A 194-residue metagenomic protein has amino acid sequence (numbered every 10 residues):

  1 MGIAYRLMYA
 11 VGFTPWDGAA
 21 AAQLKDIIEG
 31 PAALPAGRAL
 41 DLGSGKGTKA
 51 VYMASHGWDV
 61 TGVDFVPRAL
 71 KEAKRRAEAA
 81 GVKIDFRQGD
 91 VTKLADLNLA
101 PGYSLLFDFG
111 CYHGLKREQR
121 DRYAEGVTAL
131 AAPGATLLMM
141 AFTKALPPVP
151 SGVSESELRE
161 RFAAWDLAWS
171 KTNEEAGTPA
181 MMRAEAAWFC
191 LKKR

Functional and structural regions predicted by a protein language model:
M1-L40, K46-P101, L115-R194: Class I (Rossmann-like) S-adenosyl-L-methionine-dependent methyltransferase catalytic domain, capturing the SAM-binding
F107: A conserved beta-strand element that flanks and buttresses the S-adenosyl-L-methionine
G110, G114: Short catalytic micro-motifs in class I SAM-dependent methyltransferases
